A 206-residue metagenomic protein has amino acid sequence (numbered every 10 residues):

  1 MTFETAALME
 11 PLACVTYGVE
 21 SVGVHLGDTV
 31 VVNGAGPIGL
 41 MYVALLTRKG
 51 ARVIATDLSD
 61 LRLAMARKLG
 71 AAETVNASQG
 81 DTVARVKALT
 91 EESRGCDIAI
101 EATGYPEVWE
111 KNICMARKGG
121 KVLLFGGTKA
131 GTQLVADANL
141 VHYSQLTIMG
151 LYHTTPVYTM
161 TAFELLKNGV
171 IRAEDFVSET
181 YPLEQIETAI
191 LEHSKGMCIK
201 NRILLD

Functional and structural regions predicted by a protein language model:
T2-G80: Mid-domain Rossmann-like dinucleotide-binding core that forms the NAD(H)/NADP(H) cofactor-binding site
V22-V24, A64, L69-L146: Glycine-rich cofactor phosphate-binding loops and adjacent beta1-alpha1 units of small-molecule cofactor enzyme domains
V31, I54, K121-L123, M149 (+1 more regions): Structural detector of well-ordered beta-strand residues that form the stable sheet scaffold of enzyme domains
S59, T128, T154: Residues in the short beta-alpha loop(s) of Rossmann-like NAD(P)-binding domains
E110-C114, P156-D206: C-terminal hydrophobic helical "lid"/dimerization subdomain of Rossmann-like NAD(P)H-dependent oxidoreductases
